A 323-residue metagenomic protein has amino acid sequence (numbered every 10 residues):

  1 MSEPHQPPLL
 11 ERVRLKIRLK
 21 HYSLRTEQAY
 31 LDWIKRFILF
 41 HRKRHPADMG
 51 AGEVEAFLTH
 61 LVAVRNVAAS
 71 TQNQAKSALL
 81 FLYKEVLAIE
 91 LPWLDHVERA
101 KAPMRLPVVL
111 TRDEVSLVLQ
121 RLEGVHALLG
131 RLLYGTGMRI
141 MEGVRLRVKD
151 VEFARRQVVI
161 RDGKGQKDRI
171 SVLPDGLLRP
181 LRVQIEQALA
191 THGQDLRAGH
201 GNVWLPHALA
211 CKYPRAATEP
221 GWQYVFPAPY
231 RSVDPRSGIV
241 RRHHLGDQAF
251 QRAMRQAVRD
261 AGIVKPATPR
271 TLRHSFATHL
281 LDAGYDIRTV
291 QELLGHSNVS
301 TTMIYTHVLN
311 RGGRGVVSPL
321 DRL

Functional and structural regions predicted by a protein language model:
M1-L323: Conserved catalytic core of the tyrosine transesterase superfamily
